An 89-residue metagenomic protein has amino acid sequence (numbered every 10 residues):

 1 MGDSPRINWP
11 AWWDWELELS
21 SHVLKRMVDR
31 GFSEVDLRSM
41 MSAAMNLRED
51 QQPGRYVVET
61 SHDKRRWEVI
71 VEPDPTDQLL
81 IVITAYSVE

Functional and structural regions predicted by a protein language model:
M1-E89: Ribonuclease/tRNase effector modules and their secretory precursors
